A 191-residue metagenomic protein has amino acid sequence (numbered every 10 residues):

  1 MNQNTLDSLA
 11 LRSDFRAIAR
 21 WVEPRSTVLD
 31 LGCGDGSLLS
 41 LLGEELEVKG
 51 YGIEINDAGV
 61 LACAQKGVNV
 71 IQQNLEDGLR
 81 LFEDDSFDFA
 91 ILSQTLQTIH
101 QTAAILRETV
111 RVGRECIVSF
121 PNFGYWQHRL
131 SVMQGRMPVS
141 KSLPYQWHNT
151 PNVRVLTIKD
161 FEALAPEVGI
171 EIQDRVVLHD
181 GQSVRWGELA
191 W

Functional and structural regions predicted by a protein language model:
M1-L11: Class I SAM-dependent methyltransferase Rossmann-like catalytic core, especially the SAM/SAH-binding loop
L9-R25: Conserved alpha-helix/loop element of class I SAM-dependent methyltransferases that forms part of the SAM/SAH-binding
G32-G34: Class I SAM-dependent methyltransferase "Motif I" SAM/SAH-binding loop
G36-S40: Glycine-rich SAM-binding Motif I of class I
L41-G78: Class I SAM-dependent methyltransferase SAM/SAH-binding core
G78-D84: Short conserved loop adjoining the S-adenosyl-L-methionine
F89-H100: A short SAM/SAH-binding and catalytic strip from SAM-dependent methyltransferases
A103-E108, E115-W191: S-adenosyl-L-methionine-dependent methyltransferase catalytic module, highlighting the catalytic core
